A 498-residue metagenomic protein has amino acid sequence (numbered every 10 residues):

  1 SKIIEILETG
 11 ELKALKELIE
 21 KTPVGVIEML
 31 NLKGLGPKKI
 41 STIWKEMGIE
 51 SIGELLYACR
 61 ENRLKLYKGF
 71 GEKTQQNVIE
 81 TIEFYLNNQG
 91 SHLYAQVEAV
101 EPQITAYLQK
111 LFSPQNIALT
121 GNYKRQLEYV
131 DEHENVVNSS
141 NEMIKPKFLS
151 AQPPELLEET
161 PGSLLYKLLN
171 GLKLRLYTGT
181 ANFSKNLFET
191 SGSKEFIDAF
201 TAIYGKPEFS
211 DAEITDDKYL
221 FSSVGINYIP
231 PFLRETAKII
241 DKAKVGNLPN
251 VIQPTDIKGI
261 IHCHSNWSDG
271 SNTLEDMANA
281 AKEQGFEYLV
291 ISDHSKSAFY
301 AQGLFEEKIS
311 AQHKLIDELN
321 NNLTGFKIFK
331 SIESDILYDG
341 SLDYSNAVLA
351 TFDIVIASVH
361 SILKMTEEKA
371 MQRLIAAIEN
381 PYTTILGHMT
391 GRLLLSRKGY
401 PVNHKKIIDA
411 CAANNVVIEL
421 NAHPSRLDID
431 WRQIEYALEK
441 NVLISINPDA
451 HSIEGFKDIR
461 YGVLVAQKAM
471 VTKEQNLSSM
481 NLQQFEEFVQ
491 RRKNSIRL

Functional and structural regions predicted by a protein language model:
S1-D131, N138-L165, L169-K173, F183-K185 (+4 more regions): Accessory alpha-helical DNA-binding modules that contact the DNA backbone or grooves
Y94, N266-W267: Short acidic-aromatic active-site loops that bind/stabilize oxyanions
I117-L119, G259-C263, E333: Two-metal-ion RNase H-like nuclease active-site motif
Q126-E208, E213-S265, S271-G285, K296-F326 (+1 more regions): Charged catalytic cores and adjacent phosphate/nucleic-acid-binding surfaces used for phosphate/nucleic-acid chemistry
S331-S334, Y461: Active-site catalytic microenvironments in core metabolic enzymes, especially phosphate/sugar-handling
